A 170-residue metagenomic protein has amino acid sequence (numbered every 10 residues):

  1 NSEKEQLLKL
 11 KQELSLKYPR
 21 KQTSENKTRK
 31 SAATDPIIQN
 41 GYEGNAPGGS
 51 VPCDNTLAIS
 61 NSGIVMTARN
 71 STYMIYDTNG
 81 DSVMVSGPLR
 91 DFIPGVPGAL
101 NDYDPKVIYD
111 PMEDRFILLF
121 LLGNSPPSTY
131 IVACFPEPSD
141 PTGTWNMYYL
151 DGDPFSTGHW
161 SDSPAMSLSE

Functional and structural regions predicted by a protein language model:
N1-E170: C-terminal PAP-associated
